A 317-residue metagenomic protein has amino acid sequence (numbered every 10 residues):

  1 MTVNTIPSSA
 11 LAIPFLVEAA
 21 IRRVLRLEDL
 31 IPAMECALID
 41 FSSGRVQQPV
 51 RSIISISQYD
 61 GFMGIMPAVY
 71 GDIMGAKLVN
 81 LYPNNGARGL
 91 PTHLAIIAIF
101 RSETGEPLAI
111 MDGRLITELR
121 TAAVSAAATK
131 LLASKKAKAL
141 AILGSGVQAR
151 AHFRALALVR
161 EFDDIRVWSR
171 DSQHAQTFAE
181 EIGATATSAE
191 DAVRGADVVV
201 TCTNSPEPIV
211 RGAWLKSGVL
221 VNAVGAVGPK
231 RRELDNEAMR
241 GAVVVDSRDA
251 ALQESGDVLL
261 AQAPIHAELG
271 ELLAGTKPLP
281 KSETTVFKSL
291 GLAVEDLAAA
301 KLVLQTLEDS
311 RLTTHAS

Functional and structural regions predicted by a protein language model:
M1-E118, A126, K136, A293-L297 (+1 more regions): N-terminal ligand-binding/catalytic initiation module
S8, E18-I21, G228-S317: Adenosine-phosphate binding glycine-rich loop
R114-A137, H174-A184, V198: Conserved N-terminal glycine/acidic-rich loop preference
L132-A139, E161, K216-S217: Short helix-loop-beta connector
S145-G146: Glycine-rich Rossmann-fold phosphate-binding loop(s) that bind the pyrophosphate of adenine dinucleotide cofactors
A149-R150: N-terminal Rossmann-fold NAD(P) dinucleotide-binding loop
L158-I182: NAD(P)-binding Rossmann-fold cofactor-contacting core
G183-L260: Rossmann-like adenosine-cofactor binding region
